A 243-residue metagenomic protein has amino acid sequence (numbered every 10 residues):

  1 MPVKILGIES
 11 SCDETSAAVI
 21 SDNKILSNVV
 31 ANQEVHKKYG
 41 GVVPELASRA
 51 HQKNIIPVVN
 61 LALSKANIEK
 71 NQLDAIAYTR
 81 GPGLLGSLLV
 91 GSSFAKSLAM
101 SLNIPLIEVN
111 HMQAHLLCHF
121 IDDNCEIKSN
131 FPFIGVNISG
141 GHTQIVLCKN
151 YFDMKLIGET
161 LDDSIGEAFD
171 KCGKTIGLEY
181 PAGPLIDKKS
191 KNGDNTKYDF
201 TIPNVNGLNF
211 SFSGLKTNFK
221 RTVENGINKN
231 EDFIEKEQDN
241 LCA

Functional and structural regions predicted by a protein language model:
P2, V109-F133: Conserved phosphate-binding catalytic cores of ATP/NTP-utilizing and phosphoryl-transfer enzymes
P2-P82, H111, H115, I234-E235: N-terminal beta-alpha supersecondary unit
V3, S10-S11, N28, I127-F131 (+2 more regions): A short helix-loop
E69-Q72, F94-H111, C118-F120: Nucleotide and nucleotide-moiety/phosphate-recognizing core
Y78-L102, I121-D122: Short Gly/Thr/Asp-enriched flexible loops that form oxyanion-binding sites at enzyme active sites
V90, L106-Q113, N137-I138, D163: Active-site nucleophile and cofactor-binding loops and adjacent substrate-binding regions of central metabolic enzymes
I234-A243: Activation-segment/catalytic-loop signature of the eukaryotic protein kinase fold
